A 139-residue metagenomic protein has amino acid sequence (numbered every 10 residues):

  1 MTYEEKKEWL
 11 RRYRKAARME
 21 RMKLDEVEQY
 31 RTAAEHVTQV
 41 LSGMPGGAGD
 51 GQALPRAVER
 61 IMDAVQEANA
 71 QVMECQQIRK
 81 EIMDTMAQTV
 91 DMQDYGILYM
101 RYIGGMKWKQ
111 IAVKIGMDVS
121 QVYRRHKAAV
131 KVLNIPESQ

Functional and structural regions predicted by a protein language model:
M1-A87, Q110, I135-Q139: N-terminal interaction/assembly modules
T89-M106: Short amphipathic alpha helix immediately N-terminal
L98, I111-A112: Hydrophobic positions on the alpha-helical face of helix-turn-helix-like DNA-binding modules
G104-G105, A129, P136: The DNA-recognition helices of helix-turn-helix-type DNA-binding domains
V122-L133: DNA major-groove recognition helices of helix-turn-helix
